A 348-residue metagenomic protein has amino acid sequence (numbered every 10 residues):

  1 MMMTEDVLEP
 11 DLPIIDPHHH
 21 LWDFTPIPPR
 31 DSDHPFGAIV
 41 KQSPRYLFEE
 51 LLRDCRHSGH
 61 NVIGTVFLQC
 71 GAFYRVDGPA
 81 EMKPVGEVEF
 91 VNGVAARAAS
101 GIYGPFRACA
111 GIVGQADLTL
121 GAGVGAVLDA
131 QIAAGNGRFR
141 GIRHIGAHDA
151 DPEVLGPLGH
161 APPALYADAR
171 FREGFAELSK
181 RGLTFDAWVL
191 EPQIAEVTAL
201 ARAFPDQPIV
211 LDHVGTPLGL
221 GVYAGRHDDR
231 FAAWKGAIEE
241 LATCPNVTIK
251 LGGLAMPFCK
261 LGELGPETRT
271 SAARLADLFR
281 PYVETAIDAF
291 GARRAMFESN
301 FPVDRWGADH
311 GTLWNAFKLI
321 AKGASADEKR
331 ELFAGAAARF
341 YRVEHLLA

Functional and structural regions predicted by a protein language model:
M1-P17, P26-D31, F36-R56, I63-G64 (+3 more regions): Mid-to-C-terminal alpha-helical segments outside catalytic/metal-binding sites
M2-P10, F48-G59, G123-R138, A195-P205 (+2 more regions): Short amphipathic alpha-helices and their capping/turn segments at secondary-structure boundaries
V7, G78-Q193, A199-R202, G215 (+2 more regions): Active-site gating/metal-coordination segments in enzymes
P13-D16, G64-F67, R107-V113, G137-R143 (+4 more regions): Structural preference for beta-strand elements that scaffold enzyme active sites
H19, V214, N300-F301: Active-site metal-binding loops of divalent metal-dependent hydrolases
D23-E50, D54-R75, A134-P163, Q207-P208 (+3 more regions): Active-site gating loops and adjacent loop-to-helix segments of metal-dependent hydrolytic enzymes
P29-H34, P157-M296, G307, S325: Catalytic pocket-lining loop regions of alpha/beta-barrel enzymes, especially the amidohydrolase/enolase/GH5 lineages
G71-R75, V113-T119, M256, F301-D304: Short histidine/acidic/glycine/proline-rich micro-motifs that form metal- and phosphate-coordinating active-site loops
